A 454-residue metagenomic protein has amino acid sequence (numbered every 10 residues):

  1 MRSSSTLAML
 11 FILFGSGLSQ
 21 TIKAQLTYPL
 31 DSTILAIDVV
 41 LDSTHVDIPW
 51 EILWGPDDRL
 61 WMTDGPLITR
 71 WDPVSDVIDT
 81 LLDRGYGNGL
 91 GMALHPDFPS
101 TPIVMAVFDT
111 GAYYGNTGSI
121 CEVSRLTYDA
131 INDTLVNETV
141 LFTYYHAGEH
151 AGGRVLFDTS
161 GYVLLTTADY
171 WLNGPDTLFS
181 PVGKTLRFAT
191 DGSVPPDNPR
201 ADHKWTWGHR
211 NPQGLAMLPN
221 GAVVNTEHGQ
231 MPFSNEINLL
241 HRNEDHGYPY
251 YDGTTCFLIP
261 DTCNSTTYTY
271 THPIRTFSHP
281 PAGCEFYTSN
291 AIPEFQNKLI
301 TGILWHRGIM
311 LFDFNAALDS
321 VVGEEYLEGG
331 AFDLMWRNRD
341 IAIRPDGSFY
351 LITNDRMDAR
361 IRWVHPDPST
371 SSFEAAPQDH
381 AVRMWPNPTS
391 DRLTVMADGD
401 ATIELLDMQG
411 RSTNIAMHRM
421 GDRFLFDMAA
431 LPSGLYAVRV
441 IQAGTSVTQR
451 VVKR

Functional and structural regions predicted by a protein language model:
S19, L425, A429, S433-R454: C-terminal tail/sorting-segment detector
Q25-V46: A short helix->beta-strand "capping" segment at the edge of beta-propeller domains
L26-L30, G89, D97-P99, L164 (+4 more regions): Beta-propeller domain segments
L41-P66, P280-A282: Beta-strand-rich domains and repeat architectures in extracellular enzymes and scaffolds, especially beta-propellers
W50-L53, A93, L156, A216 (+2 more regions): Conserved beta-strand position repeated across blades of beta-propeller domains
T117-F157: Asp-box/WD-like beta-propeller blade repeats and closely related beta-sheet repeat scaffolds
P366-W385: Residue-level detector of functionally pivotal "anchor" positions at catalytic/ligand-binding pockets or at interdomain
L405-T413, Y436: Short, glycine-anchored, charge-dense loop/turn motifs used at functional sites
